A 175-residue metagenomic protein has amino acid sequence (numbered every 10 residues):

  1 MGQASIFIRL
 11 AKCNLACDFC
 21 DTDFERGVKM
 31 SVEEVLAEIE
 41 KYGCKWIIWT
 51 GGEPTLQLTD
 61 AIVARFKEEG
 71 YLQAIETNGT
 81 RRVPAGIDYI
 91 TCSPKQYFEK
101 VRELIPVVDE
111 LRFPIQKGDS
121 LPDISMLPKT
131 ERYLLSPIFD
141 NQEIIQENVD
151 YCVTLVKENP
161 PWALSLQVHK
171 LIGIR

Functional and structural regions predicted by a protein language model:
A4-I87: Conserved Radical SAM active-site core
T55-R175: Conserved AdoMet/S-adenosylmethionine-binding subsite of the radical SAM
